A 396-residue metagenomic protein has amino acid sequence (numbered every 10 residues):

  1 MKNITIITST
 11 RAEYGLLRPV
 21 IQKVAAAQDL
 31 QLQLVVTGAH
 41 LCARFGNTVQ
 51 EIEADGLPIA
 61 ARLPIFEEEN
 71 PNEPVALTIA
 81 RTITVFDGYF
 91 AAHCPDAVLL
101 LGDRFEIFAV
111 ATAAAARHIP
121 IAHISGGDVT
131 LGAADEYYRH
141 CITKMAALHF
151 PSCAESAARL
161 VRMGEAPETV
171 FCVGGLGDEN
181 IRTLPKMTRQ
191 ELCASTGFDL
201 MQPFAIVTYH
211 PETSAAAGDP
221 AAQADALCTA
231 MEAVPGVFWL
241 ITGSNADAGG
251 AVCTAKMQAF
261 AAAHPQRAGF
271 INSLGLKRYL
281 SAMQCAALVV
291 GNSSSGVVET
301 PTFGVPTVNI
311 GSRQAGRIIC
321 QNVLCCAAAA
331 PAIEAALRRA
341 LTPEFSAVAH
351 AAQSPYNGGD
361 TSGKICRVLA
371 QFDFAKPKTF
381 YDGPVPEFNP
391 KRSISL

Functional and structural regions predicted by a protein language model:
M1-T5: Extreme N-terminal starter segment of soluble prokaryotic enzymes
I7-T8, Y14-A25, I65-P167: Active-site and donor-binding regions of nucleotide-sugar-utilizing enzymes
T8, L41-R44, M145-A222, P377: A nucleotide-sugar donor-handling region in carbohydrate enzymes
L30-T78, V85: Conserved nucleotide-sugar phosphate-binding/catalytic loop shared by glycosyltransferases and other
I52, K186-C285: Donor-nucleotide binding loops and adjacent catalytic segments primarily of GT-B fold Leloir glycosyltransferases
L100-L101, F108, H149, G275-Q321: A donor-sugar binding/catalytic signature common to diverse glycosyltransferases and related nucleotide-sugar
A315-A340, A347-S362: Change "using UDP/GDP/dTDP sugars" to "using nucleotide sugars
T342-L396: C-terminal amphipathic helix plus adjacent low-complexity, charged tail appended to glycosyltransferase catalytic
